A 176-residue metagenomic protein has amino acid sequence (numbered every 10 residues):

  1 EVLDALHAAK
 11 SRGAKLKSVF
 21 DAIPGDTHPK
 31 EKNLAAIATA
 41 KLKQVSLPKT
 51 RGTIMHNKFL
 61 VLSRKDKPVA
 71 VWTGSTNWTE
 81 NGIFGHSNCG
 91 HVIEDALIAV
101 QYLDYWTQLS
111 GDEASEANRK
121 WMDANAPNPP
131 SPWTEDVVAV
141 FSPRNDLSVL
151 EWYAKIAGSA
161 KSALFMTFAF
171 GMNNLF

Functional and structural regions predicted by a protein language model:
E1-K17, A22-A40, L62-F176: Charged, low-complexity intrinsically disordered terminal segments
A40-S46: Extended, Lys/Arg-enriched charged tracts that mediate electrostatic binding to polyanionic substrates
L47-G52: Short Gly/Pro-enriched turn/cap motifs at secondary-structure boundaries
N57-V61: Short acidic loop-to-beta-strand element that houses the catalytic metal-binding Asp/Glu of nuclease active sites
